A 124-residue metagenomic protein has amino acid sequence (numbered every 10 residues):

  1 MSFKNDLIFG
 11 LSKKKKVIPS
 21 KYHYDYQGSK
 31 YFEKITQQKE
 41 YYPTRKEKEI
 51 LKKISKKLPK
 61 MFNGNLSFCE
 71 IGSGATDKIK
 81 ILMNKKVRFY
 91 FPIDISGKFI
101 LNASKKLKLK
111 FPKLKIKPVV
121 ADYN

Functional and structural regions predicted by a protein language model:
M1-K21: N-terminal auxiliary segments of SAM/dcSAM-dependent transferases
K16-P59: Class I SAM-dependent methyltransferase Rossmann-like catalytic core, especially the SAM/SAH-binding loop
G64-G74: Conserved class I S-adenosyl-L-methionine
A75-K86: Conserved SAM-binding loop of SAM-dependent methyltransferases across substrates and taxa, primarily the Class I
R88-F91: Short beta-strand element of Class I
S96-G97: Conserved SAM/SAH-binding beta-strand->alpha-helix loop
A103-L107: Conserved SAM-binding loop
P112-Y123: Conserved SAM-binding strand-loop segment of SAM-dependent methyltransferases
